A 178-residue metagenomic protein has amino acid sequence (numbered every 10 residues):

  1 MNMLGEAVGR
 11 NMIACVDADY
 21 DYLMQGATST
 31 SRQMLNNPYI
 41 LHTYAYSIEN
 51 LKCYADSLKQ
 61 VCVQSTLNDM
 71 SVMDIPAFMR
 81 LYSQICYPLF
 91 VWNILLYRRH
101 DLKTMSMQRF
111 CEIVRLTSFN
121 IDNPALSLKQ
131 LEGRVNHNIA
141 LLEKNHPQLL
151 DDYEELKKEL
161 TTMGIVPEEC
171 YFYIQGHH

Functional and structural regions predicted by a protein language model:
M1-H178: Acidic, divalent-metal-binding catalytic cores of TOPRIM and closely related two-metal-ion phosphodiester/pyrophosphate
